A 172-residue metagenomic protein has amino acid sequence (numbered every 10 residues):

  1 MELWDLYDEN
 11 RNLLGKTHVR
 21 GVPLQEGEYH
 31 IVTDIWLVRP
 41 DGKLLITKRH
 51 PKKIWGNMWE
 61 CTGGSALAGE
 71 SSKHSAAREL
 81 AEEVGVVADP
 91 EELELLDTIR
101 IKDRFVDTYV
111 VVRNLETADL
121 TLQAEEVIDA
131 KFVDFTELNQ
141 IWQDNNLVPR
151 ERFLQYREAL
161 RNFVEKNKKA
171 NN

Functional and structural regions predicted by a protein language model:
M1-D34, V38-P40: Acidic, metal-coordinating catalytic segment for phosphate/diphosphate chemistry, firing primarily on the Nudix
W4, E28, K43-L44, M58 (+1 more regions): A residue-level structural signature of the nucleotidyltransferase/glycosyltransferase Rossmann-like core
L6, L37, I46, V110-V111 (+1 more regions): Conserved hydrophobic "DFG−1" position in protein kinase catalytic cores
N10, R39-G42, H50, V112-T117 (+1 more regions): Short loop segments at secondary-structure junctions
L14, E94-L96: Local beta-strand/beta-hairpin segments that build beta-sheet-rich folds
H18-G21, G56, A68, D97-N172: Nudix hydrolase/Nudix homology domain
V32-G63: A glycine-rich, hydrophobic loop/mini-helix early in the fold
L45-I46, C61-E94: The catalytic Nudix box helix
